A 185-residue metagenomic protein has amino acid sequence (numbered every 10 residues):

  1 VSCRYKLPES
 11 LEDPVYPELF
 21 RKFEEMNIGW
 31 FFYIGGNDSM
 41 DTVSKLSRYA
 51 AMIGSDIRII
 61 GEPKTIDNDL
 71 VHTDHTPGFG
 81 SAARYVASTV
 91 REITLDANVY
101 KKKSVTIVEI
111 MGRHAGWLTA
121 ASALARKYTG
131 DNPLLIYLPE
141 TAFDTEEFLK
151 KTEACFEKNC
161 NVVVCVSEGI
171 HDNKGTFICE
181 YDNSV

Functional and structural regions predicted by a protein language model:
V1-G29, D38-S39, I66, P77-G80 (+2 more regions): Glycine-rich oxoanion-binding loops at beta->alpha junctions
V1-K6, K64-D74, K101-S104, Y181: Gly-rich Lys/Arg/Thr-decorated short loops/hinges at beta-loop-alpha junctions or inter-strand turns that position
S10, D56-I57: Internal alpha/beta domain cores that form substrate/cofactor-binding pockets in large enzymes and binding proteins
L11-E12, T42-L46, L70-T73: Short, conserved acidic/polar surface loops in the N-terminal third of protein domains
K22, Y33-G35, D41-D56, T76-V185: Accessory alpha-helical/coil subdomains and C-terminal extensions that flank or cap enzyme catalytic cores
